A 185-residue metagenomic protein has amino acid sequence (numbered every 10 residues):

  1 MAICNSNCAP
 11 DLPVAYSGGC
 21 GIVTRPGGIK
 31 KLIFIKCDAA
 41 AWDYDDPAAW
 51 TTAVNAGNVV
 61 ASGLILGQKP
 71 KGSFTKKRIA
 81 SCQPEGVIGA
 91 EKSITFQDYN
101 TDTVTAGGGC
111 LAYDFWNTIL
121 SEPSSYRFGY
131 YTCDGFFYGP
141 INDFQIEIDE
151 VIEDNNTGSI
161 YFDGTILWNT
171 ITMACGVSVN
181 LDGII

Functional and structural regions predicted by a protein language model:
A2-T95, D143-T157: Solvent-exposed edge beta-strands and adjacent loop segments that serve as assembly or binding interfaces
L12, L32, L64-L66, L111 (+3 more regions): Generic detector of leucine side chains in alpha-helical contexts
A39, T101-T105, G135, E153 (+1 more regions): Generic "edge-of-domain/loop-turn" microfeature
A39-A40, Y126, N180-L181: Generic ordered-secondary-structure signal
A48-A56, N117-S121, G164, T172-V179: Polar/charged alpha-helical tracts
G63, G72, G107, S159 (+1 more regions): Generic detector of ordered, mature protein regions
G72-P140: Structured, beta-strand-rich domain cores that present glycine/charged loop surfaces used to bind extended ligands
Y138-I185: Mixed-charge, glycine-accented linear interaction segment located at domain edges/termini
